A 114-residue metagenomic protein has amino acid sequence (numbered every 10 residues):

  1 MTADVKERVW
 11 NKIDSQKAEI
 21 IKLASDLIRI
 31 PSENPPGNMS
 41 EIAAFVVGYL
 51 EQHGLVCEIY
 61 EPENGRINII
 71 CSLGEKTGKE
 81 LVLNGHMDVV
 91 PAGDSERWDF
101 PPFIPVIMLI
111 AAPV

Functional and structural regions predicted by a protein language model:
T2-P113: Acidic/His- and Gly-rich active-site-bordering loop/insert found across diverse amide/peptide-bond hydrolases
